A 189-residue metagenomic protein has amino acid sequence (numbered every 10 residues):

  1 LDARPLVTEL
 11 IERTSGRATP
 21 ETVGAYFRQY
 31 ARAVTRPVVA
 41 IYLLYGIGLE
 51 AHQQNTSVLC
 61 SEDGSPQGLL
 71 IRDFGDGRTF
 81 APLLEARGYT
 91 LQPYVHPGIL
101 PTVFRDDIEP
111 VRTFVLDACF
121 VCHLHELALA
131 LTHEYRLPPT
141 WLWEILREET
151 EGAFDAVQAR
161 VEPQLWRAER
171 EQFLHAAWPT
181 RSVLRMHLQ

Functional and structural regions predicted by a protein language model:
L1-A33, L59-Q189: Nucleotide/phosphate-binding site architecture used for ATP/NTP-dependent chemistry
Y26-Y45, L49: Conserved kinase catalytic-core helix
Y45-C60: A short glycine-rich, hydrophobically flanked beta-strand micro-motif that places a catalytic Asp/Glu for divalent metal
